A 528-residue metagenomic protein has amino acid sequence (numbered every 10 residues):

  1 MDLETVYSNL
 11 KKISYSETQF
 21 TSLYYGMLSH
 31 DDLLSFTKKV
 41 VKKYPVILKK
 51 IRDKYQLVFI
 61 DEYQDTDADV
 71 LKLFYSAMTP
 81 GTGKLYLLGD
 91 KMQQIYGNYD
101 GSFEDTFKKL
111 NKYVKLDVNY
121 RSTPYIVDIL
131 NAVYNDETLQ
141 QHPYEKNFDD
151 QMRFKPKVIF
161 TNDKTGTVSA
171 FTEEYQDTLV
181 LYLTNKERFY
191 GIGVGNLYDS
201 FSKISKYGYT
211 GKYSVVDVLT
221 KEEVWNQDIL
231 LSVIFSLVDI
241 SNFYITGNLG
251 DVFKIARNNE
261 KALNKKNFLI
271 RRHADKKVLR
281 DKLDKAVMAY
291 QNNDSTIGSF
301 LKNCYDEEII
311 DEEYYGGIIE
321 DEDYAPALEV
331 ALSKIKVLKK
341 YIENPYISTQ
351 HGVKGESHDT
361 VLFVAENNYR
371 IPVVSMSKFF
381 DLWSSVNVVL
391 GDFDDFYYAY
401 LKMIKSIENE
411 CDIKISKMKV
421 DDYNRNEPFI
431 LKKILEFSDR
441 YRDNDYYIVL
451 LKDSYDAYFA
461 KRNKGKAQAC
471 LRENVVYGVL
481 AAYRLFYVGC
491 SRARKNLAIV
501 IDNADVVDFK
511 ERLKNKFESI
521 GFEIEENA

Functional and structural regions predicted by a protein language model:
M1-A528: The feature marks helicase ATPase cores and/or their adjacent C-terminal helical subdomains in SF1/SF2/AAA+ helicases
